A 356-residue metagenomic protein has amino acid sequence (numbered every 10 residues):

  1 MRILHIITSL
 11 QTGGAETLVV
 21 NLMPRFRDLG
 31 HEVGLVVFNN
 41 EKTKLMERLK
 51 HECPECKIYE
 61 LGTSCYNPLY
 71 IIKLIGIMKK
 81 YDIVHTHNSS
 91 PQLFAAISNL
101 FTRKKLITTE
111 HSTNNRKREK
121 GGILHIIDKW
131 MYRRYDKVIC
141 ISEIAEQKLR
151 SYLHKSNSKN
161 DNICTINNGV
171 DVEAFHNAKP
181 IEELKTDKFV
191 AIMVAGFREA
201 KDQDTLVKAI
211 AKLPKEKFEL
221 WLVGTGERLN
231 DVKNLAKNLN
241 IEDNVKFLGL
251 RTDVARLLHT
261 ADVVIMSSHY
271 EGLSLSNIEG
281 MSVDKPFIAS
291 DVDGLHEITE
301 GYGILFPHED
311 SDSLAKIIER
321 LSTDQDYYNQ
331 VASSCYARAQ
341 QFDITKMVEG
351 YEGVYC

Functional and structural regions predicted by a protein language model:
M1-C356: Membrane-interface segments of envelope glycosyltransferases acting on lipid-linked substrates or membrane lipids
